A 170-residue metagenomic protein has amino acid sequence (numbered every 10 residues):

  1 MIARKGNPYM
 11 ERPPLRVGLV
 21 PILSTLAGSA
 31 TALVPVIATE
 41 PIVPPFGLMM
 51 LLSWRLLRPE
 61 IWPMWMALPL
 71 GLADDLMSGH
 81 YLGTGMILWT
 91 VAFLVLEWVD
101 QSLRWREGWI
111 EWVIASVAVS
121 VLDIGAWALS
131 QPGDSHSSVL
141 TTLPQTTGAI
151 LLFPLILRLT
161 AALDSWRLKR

Functional and structural regions predicted by a protein language model:
M1-R170: Terminal, non-globular segments
